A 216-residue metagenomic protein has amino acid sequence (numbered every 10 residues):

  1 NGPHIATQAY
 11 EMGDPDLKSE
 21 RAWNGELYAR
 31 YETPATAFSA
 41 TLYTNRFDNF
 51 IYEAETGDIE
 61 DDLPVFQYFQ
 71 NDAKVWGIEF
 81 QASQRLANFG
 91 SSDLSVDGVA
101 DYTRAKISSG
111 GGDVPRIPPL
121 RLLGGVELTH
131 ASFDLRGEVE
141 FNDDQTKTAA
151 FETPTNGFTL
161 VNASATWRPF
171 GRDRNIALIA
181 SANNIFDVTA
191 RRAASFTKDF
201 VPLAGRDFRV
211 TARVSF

Functional and structural regions predicted by a protein language model:
N1-Q8, F50-D58, T103-P115, V139 (+2 more regions): Outer-membrane beta-barrel translocator domains and adjoining extracellular loop/strand segments of Gram-negative
N1-S39, T44-F47, G57-I78, S83-R85 (+2 more regions): Outer-membrane beta-barrel signature, preferentially recognizing the C-terminal barrel domain of Gram-negative
A6, E60-D62, N88-S92, G171-N175: Short, solvent-exposed loop/turn segments that connect beta-strands within catalytic domains and beta-strand-rich
D14-K18, Q67-A73, S109-P115, A150-P154 (+2 more regions): Outer-membrane beta-barrel domain signature
L27-Y31, F80-Q84, G124-L128, A163-W167 (+2 more regions): Residues on the lipid-exposed face of transmembrane beta-strands in outer-membrane beta-barrel proteins
A37-F47, P64-K147, T189: Gram-negative outer-membrane beta-barrel transporters
R46-D48, T146, W167-F216: C-terminal beta-signal and adjacent terminal beta-strands/loops of Gram-negative outer-membrane beta-barrel proteins
P154-L160: Outer-membrane beta-barrel transmembrane domain signature
